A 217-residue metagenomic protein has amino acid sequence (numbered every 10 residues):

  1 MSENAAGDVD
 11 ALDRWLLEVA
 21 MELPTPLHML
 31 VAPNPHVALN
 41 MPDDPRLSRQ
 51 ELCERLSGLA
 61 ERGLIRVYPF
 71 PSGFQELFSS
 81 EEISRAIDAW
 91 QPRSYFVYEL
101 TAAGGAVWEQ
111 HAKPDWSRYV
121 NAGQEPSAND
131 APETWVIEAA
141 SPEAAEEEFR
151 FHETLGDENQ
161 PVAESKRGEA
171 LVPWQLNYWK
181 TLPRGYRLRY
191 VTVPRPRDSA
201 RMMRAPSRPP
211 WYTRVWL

Functional and structural regions predicted by a protein language model:
S2-R62, Y68-P69, Q91-P92, V120-G123 (+1 more regions): Short amphipathic alpha-helical interface segments
T25-H28, E82-S84, D115, S141: Short, solvent-exposed coil/turn linker segments
L47, W116-V120, E125, F149 (+2 more regions): A composition-biased, non-transmembrane "mature-region" signal
R49-L52, S80-I83, P142-A145: Short amphipathic alpha-helical segments that mediate assembly, nucleic-acid/protein binding, or membrane association
G73-W135: Short, amphipathic alpha-helical interaction segments positioned at domain boundaries
E133-L217: Long, low-complexity, charge-rich intrinsically disordered regions
